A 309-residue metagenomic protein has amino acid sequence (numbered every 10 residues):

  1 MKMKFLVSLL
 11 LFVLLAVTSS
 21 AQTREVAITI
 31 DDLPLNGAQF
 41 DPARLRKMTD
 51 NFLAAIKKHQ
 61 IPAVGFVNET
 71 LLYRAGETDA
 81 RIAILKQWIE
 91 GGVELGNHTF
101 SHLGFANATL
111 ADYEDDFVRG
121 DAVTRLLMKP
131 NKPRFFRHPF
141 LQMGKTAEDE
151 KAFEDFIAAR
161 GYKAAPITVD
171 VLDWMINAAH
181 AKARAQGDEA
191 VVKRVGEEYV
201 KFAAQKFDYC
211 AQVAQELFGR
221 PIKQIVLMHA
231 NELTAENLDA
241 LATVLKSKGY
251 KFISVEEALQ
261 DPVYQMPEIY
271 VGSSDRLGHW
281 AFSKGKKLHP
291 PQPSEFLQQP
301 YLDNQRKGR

Functional and structural regions predicted by a protein language model:
M1-L6: Positively charged n-region of N-terminal signal peptides that target proteins for export
V7-A16: Bacterial N-terminal signal peptides
V17-A21: Sec/Tat signal peptide C-region and signal peptidase I cleavage site
Q22-L141, V226, V244: Active-site beta->alpha N-cap acidic-glycine motif
F40, L103-L127, T146-R160, T168-R220 (+1 more regions): Alpha-helical scaffold elements lining the catalytic groove of polysaccharide deacetylases
Q60-A63, P166, R220, A230-R309: C-terminal domain-boundary segment and adjacent tail
I84, A152-F153, A240-L241: A short acidic, amphipathic alpha-helical/loop segment
I89-N97, V123-M128, E189-D208, R276-E295: Short, basic, helix/turn surface patches
